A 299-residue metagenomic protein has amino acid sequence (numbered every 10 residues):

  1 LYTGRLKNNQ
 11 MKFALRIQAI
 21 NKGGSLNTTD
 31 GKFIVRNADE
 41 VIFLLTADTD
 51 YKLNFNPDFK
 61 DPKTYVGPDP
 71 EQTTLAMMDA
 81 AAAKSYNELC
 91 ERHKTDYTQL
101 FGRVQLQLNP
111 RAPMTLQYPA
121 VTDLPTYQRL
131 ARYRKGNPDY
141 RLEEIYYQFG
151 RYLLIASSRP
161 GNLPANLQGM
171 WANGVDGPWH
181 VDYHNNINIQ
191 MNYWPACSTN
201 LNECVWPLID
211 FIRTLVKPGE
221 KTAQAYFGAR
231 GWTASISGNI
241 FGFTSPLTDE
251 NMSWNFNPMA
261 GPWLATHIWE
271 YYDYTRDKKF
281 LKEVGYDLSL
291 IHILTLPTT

Functional and structural regions predicted by a protein language model:
L1-M252, E270-Y272, K279, Y286 (+1 more regions): Aromatic-residue-lined binding/catalytic grooves and analogous aromatic/hydrophobic interfacial grooves in multimeric
G150, L264, S289: Hydrophobic, well-ordered secondary-structure elements that form the walls of internal hydrophobic environments
M252-I268: Short, contiguous hydrophobic alpha-helices characteristic of membrane insertion segments
L264, Y274-D277: Proteins synthesized as precursors that undergo proteolytic processing into mature forms
G285-D287, T299: Short, intrinsically disordered, charge-balanced linker/junction segments flanking boundaries in proteins
I291-T298: Conserved small/polar residues in nucleotide/adenosyl-binding loops
